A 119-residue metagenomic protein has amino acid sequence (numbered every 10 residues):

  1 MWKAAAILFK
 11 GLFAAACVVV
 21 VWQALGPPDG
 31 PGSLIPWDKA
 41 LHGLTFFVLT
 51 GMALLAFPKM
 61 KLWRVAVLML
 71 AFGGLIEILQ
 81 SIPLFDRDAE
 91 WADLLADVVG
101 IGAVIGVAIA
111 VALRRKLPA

Functional and structural regions predicted by a protein language model:
M1-A92, V98, G102-A119: Bulky hydrophobic segments
